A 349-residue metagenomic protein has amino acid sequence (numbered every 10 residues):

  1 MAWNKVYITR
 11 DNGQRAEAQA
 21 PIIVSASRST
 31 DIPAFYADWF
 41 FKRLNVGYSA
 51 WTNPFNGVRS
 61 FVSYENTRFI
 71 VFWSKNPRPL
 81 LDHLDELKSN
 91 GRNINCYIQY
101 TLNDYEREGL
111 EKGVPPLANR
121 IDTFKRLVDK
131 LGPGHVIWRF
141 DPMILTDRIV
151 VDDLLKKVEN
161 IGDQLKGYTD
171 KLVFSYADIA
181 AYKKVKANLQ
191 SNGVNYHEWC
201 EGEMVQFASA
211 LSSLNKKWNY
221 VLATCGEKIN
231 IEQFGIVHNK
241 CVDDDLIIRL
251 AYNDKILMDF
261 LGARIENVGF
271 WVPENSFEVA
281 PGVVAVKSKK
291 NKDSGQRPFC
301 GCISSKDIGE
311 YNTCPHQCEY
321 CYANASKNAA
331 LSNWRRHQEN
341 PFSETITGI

Functional and structural regions predicted by a protein language model:
M1-E111, L117-P133, A325-I349: Conserved Radical SAM active-site core
P77-R78, N103-Y105, M143-L145, I179 (+2 more regions): Short, solvent-exposed loop/turn segments at secondary-structure junctions
E106-V114, P142-D152, Q190-W199: Surface-exposed cleft-lining segments at the edges of enzyme active sites
N119-K186, F207-E227: Conserved C-terminal portion of the radical SAM core fold that forms the substrate/S-adenosylmethionine-binding
F174, S191-S212: Substrate-binding surface in catalytic domains of secreted glycosidases
G202-P298: A C-terminal junction/extension of Radical SAM enzymes
R297-S326: Local cysteine-cluster metal-coordination motifs and their immediate loop/turn environment, predominantly Fe-S cluster
